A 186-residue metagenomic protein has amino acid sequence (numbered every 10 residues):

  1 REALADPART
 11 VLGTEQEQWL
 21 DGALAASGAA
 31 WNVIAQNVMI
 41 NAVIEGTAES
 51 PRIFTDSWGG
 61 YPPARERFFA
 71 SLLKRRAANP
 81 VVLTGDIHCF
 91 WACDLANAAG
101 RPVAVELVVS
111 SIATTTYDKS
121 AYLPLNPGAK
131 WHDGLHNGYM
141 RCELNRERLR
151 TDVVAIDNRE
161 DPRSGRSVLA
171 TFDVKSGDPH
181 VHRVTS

Functional and structural regions predicted by a protein language model:
R1-S186: Metal-dependent phosphoester/phosphodiester hydrolase catalytic core
